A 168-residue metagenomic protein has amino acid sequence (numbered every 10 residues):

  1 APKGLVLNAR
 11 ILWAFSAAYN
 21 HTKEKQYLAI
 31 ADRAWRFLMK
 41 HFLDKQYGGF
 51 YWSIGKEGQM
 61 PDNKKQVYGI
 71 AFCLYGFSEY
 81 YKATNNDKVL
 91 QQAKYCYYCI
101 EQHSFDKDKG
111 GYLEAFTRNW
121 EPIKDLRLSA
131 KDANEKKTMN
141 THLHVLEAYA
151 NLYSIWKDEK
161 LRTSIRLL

Functional and structural regions predicted by a protein language model:
A1-L168: Glycan-recognition and catalytic cores of secretory/periplasmic carbohydrate-active enzymes
